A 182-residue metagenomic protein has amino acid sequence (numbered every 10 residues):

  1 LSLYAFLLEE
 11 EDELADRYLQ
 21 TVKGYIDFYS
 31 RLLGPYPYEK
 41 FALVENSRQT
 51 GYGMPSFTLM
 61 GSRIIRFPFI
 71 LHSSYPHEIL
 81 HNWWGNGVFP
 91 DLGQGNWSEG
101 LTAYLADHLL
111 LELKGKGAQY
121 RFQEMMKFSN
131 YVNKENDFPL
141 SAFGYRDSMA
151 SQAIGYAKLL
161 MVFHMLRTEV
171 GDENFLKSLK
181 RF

Functional and structural regions predicted by a protein language model:
L1-N82, N86-W97, L105, L109 (+1 more regions): Juxtacatalytic substrate-recognition/specificity segment
L1-Y4, N136, E169-K177: Short, compositionally biased low-complexity segments
T21-I26, I79, L159-V162, L166 (+1 more regions): Alpha-helical packing segments of well-folded alpha/beta enzyme cores
R31-P35, L166-E173: Surface-exposed acidic, glycine-flexible loop patches that form ligand/cofactor-binding and adhesion interfaces
P35-F41, P90-L92, L113-F122, E173-S178: Acidic/polar loop patches that form or flank catalytic/metal-binding clefts of enzymes that bind anionic ligands
G85, F89, M165-T168, R181: General structural signal for alpha-helix termini and helix-helix connectors
G93-G95, E99-M161, M165, E169-V170: Acidic/His/Gly-enriched intrinsically disordered linker/tail segments that often contain short helix/coil "MoRF-like"
L105, S178-F182: Short alpha-helical scaffolding segments that buttress acidic/His motifs in well-ordered protein cores
